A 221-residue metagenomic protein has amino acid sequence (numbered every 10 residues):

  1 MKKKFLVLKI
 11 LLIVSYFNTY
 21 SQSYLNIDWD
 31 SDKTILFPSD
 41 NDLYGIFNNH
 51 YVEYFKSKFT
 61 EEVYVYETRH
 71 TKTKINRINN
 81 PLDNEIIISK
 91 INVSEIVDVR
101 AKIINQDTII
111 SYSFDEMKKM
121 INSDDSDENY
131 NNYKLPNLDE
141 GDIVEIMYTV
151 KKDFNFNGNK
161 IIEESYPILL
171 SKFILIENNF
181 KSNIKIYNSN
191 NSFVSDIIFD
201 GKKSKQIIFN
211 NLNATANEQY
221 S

Functional and structural regions predicted by a protein language model:
M1-L25: Bacterial Sec-dependent N-terminal signal peptides
V7, A101, A214-A216: A sequence-composition feature that detects small, non-aromatic residues
S15-F17, D125-E128, K202: Homeobox/homeodomain signature
Q22-K151, N157-K172, I207: Lumenal/extracellular ectodomains and adaptor appendage modules of the eukaryotic vesicle/secretory system
S23-T34, K151-N155, N159-S165, K172-S221: Secretory-pathway-linked proteins and extracytosolic
